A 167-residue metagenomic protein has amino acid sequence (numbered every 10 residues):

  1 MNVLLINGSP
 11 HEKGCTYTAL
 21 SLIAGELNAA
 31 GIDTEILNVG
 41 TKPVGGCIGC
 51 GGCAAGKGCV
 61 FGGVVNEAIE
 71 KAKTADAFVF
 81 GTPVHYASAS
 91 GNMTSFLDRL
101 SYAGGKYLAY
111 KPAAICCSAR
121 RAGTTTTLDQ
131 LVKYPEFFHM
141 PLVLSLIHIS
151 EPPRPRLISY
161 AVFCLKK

Functional and structural regions predicted by a protein language model:
N2-A30: N-terminal beta1-alpha1 ligand-phosphate binding loop
P10-H11, T41, R120: Short, glycine/serine-rich, charged loops/turns that create anion-binding and catalytic segments at active sites
I32-K42: A short beta-strand-loop structural module common to alpha/beta enzyme folds
K42-A72: Cysteine-cluster motifs in flexible loop/terminal segments that predominantly coordinate metals
V60-I147: Helix-loop-strand module that forms the ligand-binding subsite of alpha/beta enzymes
I147-K167: Single conserved hydrophobic/aromatic residue that forms the stacking wall/gate of nucleotide- or nucleobase-binding
